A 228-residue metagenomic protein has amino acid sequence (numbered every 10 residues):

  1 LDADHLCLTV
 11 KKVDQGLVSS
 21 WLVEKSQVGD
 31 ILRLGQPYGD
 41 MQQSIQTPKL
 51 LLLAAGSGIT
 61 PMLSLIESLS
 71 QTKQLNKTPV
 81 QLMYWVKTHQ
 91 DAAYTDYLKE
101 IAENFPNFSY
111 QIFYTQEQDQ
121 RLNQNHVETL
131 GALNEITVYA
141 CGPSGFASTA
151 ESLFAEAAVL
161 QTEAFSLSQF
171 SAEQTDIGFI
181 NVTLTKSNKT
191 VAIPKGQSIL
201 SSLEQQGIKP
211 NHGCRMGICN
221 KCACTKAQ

Functional and structural regions predicted by a protein language model:
L1-I31, G35, P48-K49, V86-H89 (+2 more regions): Ferredoxin-reductase
T9-V10, N76-K87, Q111-Y114, Q161: Short internal beta-strands
P37-Y38, A227: Short, surface-exposed secondary-structure boundary micro-motifs
G39-Q46, L52: Short, Lys/Arg- and Gly-enriched loop/turn segments at beta-strand edges
K49-L51, Q81, T137: Structural motif
L50-T60: Short, glycine-rich nucleotide/cofactor-binding loops
I59-K73: Histidine-anchored nucleotide/phosphate-binding helix
T88-Q228: Reductase modules of NAD(P)H-dependent flavoproteins
